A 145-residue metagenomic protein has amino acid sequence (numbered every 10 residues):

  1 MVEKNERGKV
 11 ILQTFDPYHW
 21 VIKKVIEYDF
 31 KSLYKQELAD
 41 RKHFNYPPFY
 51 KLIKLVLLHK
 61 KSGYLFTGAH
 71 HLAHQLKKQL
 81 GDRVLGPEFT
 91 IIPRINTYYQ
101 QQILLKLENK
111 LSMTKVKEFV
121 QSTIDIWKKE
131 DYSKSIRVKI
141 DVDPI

Functional and structural regions predicted by a protein language model:
V2-I145: Accessory helical-bundle/CTD segments and flexible terminal tails appended to RecA-like ATPase motors
